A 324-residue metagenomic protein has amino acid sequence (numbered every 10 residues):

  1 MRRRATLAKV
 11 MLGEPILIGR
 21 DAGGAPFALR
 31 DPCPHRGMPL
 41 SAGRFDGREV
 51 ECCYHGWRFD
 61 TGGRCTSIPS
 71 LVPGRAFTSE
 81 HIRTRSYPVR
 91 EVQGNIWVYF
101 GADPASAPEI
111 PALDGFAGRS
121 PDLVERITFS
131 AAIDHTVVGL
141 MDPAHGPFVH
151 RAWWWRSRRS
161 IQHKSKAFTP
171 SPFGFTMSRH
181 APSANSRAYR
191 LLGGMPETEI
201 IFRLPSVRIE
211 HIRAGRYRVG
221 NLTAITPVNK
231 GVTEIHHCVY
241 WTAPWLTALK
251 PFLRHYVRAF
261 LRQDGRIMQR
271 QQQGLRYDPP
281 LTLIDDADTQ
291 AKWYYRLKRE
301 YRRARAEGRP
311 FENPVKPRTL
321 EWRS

Functional and structural regions predicted by a protein language model:
M1-F116, E321-S324: Rieske [2Fe-2S] iron-sulfur-binding domain
A25, P104-S324: C-terminal catalytic domain of Rieske-type non-heme iron oxygenases
